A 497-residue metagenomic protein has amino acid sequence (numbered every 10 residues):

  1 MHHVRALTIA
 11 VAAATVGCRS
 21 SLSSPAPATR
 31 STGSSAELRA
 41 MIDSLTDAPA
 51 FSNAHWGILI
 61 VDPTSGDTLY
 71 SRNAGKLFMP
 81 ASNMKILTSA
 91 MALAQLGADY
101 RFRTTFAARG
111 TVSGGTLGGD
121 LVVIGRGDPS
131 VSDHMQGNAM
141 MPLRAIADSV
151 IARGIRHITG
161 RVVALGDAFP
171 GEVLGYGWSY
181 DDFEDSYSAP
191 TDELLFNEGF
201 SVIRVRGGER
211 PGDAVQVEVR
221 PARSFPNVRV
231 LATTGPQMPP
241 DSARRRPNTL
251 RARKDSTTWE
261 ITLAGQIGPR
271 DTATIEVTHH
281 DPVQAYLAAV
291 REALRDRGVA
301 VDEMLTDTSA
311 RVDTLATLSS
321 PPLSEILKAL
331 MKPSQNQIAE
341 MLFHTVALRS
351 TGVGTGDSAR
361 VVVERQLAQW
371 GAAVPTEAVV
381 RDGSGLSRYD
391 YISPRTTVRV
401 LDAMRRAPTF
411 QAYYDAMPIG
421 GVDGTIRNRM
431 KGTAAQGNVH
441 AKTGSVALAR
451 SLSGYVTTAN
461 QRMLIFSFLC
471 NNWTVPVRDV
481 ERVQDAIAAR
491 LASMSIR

Functional and structural regions predicted by a protein language model:
M1-L7: Bacterial N-terminal signal peptides that target proteins for export
T15-G17: C-terminal motif of bacterial Sec signal peptides marking the signal peptidase cleavage site
R19-D47, A94-P375, R482, A486 (+1 more regions): Conserved serine DD-peptidase/penicillin-binding transpeptidase domain and beta-lactam-recognizing active-site
A48-R72: A short, well-structured edge-of-sheet supersecondary motif
L69-S71, P333, F343-R497: Small-residue-rich helix-loop
S71-M91: Short active-site loop at a secondary-structure junction that contains or immediately precedes the catalytic residue(s)
N73-F78, E276, S384-S387: A short glycine/serine-rich beta->alpha loop
